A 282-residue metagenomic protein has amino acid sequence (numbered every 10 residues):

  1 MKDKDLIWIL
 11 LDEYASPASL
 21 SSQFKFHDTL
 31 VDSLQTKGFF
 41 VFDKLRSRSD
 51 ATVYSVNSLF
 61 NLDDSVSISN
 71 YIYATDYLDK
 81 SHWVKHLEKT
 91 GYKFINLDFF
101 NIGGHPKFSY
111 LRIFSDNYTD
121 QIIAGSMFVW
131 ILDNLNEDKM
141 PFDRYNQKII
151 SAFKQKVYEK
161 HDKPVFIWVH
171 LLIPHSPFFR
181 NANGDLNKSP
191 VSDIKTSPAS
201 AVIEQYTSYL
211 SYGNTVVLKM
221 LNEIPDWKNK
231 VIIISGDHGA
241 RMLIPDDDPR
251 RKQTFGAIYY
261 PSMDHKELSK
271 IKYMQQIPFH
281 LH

Functional and structural regions predicted by a protein language model:
M1-H282: Catalytic domains that recognize anionic headgroups
